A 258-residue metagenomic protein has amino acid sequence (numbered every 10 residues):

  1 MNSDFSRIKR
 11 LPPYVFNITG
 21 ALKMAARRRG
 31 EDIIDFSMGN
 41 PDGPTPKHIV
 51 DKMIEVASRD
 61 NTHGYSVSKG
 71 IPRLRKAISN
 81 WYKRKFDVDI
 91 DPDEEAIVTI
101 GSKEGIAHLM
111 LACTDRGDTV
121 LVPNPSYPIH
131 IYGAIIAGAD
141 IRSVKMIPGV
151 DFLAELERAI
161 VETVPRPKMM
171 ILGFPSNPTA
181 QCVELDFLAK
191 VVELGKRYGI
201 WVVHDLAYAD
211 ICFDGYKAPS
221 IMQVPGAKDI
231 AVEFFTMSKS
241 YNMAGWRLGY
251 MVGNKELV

Functional and structural regions predicted by a protein language model:
N2-F5, K9-I100, H108: N-terminal small-domain helix-loop-helix segment of the aminotransferase-like
A26-R29, A137, R197-Y198: Helix C-cap/helix->beta junction micro-motif
V88-A96, R116-T119, K228-A231: Short acidic capping loops at alpha-helix termini that bridge into adjacent secondary structure
A112-A134: Conserved PLP-anchoring active-site segment centered on the Schiff-base-forming lysine
D118, A139, R197-I200, A227-D229: A short helix->loop->beta-strand "cap" motif at the edges of active sites that frequently abuts
R142, M146-G215: Active-site phosphate-binding strand-loop segment of PLP-dependent enzymes
Q223-V258: Conserved core segment of the aminotransferase class I/II
